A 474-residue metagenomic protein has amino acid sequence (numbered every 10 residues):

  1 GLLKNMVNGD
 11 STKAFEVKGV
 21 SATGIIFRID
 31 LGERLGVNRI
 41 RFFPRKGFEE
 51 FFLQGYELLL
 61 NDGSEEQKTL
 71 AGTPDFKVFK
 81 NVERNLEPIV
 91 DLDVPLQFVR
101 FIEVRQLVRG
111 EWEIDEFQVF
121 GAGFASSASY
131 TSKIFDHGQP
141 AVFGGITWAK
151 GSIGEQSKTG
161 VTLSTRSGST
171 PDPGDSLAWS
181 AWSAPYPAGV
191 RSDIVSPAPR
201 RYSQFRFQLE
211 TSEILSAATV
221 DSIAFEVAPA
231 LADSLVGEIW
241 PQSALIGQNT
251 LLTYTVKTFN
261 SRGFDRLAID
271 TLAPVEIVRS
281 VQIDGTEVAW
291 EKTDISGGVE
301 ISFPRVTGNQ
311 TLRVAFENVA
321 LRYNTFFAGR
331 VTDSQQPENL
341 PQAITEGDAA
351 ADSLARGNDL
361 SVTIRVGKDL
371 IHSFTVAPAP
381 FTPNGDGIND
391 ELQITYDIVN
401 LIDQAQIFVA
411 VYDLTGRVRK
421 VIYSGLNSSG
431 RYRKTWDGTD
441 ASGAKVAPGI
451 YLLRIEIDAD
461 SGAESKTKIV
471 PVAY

Functional and structural regions predicted by a protein language model:
G1-V37, R45-F52, R84, V94-L96 (+1 more regions): Disordered, acidic Ser/Thr/Pro-rich linker "stalks" and the adjacent N-terminal cap of the next globular domain
G19-R34, F124-P140, G237-E238, Q248-T253: Short beta-strands within extracellular/lumenal beta-sheet-rich domains
A22-G24, G32-R41, F98-V99, G138-G145 (+4 more regions): Extended extracellular/luminal ectodomain segments enriched in beta-structured repeat modules
G32-L35, R39-L86, G121-A228, A273-E276 (+1 more regions): Non-cytosolic beta-sandwich-type ligand-binding/adhesion modules
V37, G110-K133, F143-T147, R200-R201 (+2 more regions): Exposed low-complexity, polar/acidic, P/S/T/G-rich flexible segments that act as propeptides, protease-susceptible
S243-D265, Y396: Short beta-strand elements of extracellular/lumenal beta-sandwich folds
G298-Q336: Low-complexity, intrinsically disordered segments enriched in Ser/Thr together with acidic residues
V362-Y474: Short loop/turn motifs at secondary-structure boundaries
